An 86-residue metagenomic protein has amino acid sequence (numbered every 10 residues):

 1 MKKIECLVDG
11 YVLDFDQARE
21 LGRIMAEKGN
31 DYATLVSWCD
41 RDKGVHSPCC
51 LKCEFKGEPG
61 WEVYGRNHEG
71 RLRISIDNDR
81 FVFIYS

Functional and structural regions predicted by a protein language model:
M1-I4, V63: Short, charged N-terminal helix-start/capping segments
K3-V45: Short, non-transmembrane alpha-helical segments in secretory-pathway proteins
F15, F55, F81-F83: Phenylalanine-focused residue identity feature
T34-D77: Exposed beta-strand-loop-beta-strand "reactive/processing" segments of non-cytosolic proteins
I76-S86: A short, surface-exposed interaction/processing loop segment used at functional sites
